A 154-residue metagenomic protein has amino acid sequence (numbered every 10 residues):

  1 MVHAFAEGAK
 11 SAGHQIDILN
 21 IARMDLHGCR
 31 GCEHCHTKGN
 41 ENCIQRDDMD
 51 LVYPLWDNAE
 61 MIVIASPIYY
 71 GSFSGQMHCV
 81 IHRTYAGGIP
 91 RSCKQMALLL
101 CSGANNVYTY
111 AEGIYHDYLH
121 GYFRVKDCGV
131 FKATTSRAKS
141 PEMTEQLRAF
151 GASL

Functional and structural regions predicted by a protein language model:
M1-A65, G71-H82, A86, R137-L154: N-terminal beta1-alpha1-beta2 submodule of the flavodoxin-like/Rossmannoid cofactor-binding fold
N20, F131-K132: Residue-level recognition of beta-strand->loop/alpha-helix junctions
I68-Y70, G103-A104: Short glycine-rich anion-binding loops that position phosphate/pyrophosphate groups of nucleotides and phosphorylated
G75, G88-F131: Short, glycine-/small-residue-rich phosphate/pyrophosphate-handling segment
